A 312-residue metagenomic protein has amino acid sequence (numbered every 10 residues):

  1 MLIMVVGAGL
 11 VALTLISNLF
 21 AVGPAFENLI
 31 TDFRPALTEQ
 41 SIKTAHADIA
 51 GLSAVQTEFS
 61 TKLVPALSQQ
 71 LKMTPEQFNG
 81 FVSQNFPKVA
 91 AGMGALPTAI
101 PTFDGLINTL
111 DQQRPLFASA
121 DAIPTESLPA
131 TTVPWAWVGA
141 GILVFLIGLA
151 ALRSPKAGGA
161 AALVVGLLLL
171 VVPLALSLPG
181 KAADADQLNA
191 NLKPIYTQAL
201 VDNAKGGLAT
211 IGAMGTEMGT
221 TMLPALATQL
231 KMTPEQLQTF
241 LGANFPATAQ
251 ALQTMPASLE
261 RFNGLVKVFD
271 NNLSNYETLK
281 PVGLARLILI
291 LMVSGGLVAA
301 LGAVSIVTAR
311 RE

Functional and structural regions predicted by a protein language model:
M1-L15, T131-G180, L287-E312: Juxtamembrane interface at the cytosolic side of transmembrane helices
A12-V133, L174-M292: Extracytoplasmic/ectodomain regions of membrane proteins and secreted proteins
